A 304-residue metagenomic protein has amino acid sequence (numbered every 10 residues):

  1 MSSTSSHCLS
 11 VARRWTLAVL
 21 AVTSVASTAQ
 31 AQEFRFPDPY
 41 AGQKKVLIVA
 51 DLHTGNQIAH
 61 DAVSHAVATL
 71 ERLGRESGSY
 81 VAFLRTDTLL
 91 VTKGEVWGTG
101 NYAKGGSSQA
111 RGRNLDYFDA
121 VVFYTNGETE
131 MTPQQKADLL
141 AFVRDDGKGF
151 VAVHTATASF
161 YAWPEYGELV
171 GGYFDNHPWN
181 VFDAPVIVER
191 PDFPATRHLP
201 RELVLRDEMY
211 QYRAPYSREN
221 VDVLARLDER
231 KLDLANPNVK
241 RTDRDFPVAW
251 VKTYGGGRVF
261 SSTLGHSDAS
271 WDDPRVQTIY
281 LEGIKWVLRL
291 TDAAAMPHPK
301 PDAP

Functional and structural regions predicted by a protein language model:
S2-L17: Bacterial N-terminal signal peptides that target proteins for export
W15-S27: Bacterial N-terminal signal peptides
Q32-Q43, H65, T69-R72, E76 (+3 more regions): Extracellular ligand-binding/catalytic regions of CAZymes and related secreted enzymes and adhesion modules
V46-D51, G112-F160, G256, S262: Short alpha-beta junction capping motif
H53-L70: Glycine- and acidic-residue-enriched helix-capping/strand-helix junction motifs
N56-A59, T92-G94, T129-K136, A152-V153 (+2 more regions): Extracytoplasmic/secreted cell-surface and envelope-processing proteins
R75, G172, H177-G255: Catalytic beta-strand/loop cores that center a nucleophilic Ser/Cys/Thr and support acyl-enzyme chemistry
T86-G112: Glycine-rich, highly charged phosphate/nucleotide-binding loops
